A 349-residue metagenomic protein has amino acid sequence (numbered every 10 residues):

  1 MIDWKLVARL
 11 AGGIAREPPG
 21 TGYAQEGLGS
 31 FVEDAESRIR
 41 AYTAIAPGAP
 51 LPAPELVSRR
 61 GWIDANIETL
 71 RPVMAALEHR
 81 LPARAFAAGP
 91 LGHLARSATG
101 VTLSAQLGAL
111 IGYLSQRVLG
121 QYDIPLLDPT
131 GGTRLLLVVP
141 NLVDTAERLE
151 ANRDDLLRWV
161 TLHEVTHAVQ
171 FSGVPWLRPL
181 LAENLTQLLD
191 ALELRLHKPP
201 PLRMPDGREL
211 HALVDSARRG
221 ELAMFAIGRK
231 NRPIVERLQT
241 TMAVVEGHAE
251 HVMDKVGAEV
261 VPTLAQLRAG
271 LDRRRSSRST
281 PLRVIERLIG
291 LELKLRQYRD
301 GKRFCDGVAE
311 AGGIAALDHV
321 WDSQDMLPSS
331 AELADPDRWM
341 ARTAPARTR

Functional and structural regions predicted by a protein language model:
M1-M74, E78, A311-R349: N-terminal low-structure segments adjacent to metalloprotease catalytic domains across cellular compartments
Q25-L28, D154, M242, Y298: Solvent-exposed, acidic/flexible segments
F31-P140: Auxiliary, metal-adjacent structural segments of Zn-dependent hydrolase domains
G108-L119, S172-V261: Post-HExxH zinc-binding segment in Zn-dependent metallohydrolases
D128, L135, N141-L142, A146 (+2 more regions): Terminal, compositionally biased segments used for targeting/anchoring and flexible tails
N141-V160: Short pre-active-site segment immediately N-terminal to the catalytic Zn-binding motif
L156-S172, C305: Active-site recognition of the HExxH zinc-binding catalytic motif
F225-R349: Pan-zinc metallopeptidase signature
